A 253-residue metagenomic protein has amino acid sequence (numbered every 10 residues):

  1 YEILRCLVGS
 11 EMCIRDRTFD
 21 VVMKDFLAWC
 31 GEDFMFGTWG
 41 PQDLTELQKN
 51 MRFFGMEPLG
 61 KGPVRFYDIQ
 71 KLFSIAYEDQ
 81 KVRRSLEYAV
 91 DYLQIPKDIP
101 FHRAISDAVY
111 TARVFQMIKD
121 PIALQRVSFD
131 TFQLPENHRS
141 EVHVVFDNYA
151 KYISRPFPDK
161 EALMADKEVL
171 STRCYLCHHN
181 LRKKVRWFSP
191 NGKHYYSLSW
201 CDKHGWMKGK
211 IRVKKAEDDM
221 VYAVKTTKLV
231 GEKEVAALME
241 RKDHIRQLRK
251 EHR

Functional and structural regions predicted by a protein language model:
Y1-G9, I14: Single conserved hydrophobic/aromatic residue that forms the stacking wall/gate of nucleotide- or nucleobase-binding
R15-R253: DEDD superfamily 3′-5′ metal-dependent exonuclease/proofreading module
